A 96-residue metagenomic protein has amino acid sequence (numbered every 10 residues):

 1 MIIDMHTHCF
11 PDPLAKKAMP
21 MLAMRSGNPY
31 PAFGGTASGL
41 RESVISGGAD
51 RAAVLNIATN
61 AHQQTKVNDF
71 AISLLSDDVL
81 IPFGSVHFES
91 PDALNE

Functional and structural regions predicted by a protein language model:
M1-E96: Helix-coil boundary/capping segments in enzymes
